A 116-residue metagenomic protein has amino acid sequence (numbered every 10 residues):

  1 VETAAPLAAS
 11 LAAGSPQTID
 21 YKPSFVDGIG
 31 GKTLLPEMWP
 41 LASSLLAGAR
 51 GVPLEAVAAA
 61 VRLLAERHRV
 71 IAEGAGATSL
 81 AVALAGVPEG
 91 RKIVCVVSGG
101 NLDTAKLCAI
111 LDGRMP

Functional and structural regions predicted by a protein language model:
V1-P116: PLP-dependent amino-acid enzyme catalytic core
